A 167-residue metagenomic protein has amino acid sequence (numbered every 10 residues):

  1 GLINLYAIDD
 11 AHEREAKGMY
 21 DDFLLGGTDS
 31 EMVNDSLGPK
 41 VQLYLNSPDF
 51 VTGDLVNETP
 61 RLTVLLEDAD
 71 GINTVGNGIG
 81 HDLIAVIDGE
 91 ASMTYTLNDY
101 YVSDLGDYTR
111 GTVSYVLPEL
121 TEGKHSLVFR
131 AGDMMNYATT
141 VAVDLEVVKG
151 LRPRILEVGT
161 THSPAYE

Functional and structural regions predicted by a protein language model:
G1-N4: Short, surface-exposed ligand- or partner-binding patches at beta-edge/loop junctions that are enriched in aromatics
Y6, H12-G26, Q42-D49, T63-K149: Long, low-complexity serine/threonine/glycine- and acidic-rich segments characteristic of extracellular
G27-P60, E146-E167: Short, compositionally biased P/S/T/A/G/V-rich stretches that sit at domain boundaries
